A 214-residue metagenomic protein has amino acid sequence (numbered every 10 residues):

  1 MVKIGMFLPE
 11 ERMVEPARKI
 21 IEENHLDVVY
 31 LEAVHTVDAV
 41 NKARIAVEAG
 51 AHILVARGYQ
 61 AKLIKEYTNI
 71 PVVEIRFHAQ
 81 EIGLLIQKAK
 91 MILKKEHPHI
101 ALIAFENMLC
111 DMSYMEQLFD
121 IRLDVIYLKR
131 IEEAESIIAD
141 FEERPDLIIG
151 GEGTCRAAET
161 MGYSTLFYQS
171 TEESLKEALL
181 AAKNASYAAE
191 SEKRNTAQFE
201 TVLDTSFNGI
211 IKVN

Functional and structural regions predicted by a protein language model:
M1-E22: N-terminal basic/disordered segments at the start of proteins
M6-R12, E32-T36, A56-Y59, R76-H78 (+5 more regions): Structural motif
I21-A33, F119-K129: Short beta-strand elements in bilobed, periplasmic/extracellular small-molecule ligand-binding domains
D38-A51, A89-I92, E133-R144: Short, well-structured alpha-helical segments in soluble
R44-F77: Helix-enriched interaction subdomains in cytosolic or periplasmic regions, typified by TIR/SEFIR signaling/NADase cores
E81-K90, E133-I138, T160, S174-K183: Short, charged, surface-exposed secondary-structure boundary motifs
E143-S191: Short, low-complexity N-terminal regulatory "tails/caps" that precede and couple sensory modules
S191-N214: Sensory modules in modular signal-transduction proteins
